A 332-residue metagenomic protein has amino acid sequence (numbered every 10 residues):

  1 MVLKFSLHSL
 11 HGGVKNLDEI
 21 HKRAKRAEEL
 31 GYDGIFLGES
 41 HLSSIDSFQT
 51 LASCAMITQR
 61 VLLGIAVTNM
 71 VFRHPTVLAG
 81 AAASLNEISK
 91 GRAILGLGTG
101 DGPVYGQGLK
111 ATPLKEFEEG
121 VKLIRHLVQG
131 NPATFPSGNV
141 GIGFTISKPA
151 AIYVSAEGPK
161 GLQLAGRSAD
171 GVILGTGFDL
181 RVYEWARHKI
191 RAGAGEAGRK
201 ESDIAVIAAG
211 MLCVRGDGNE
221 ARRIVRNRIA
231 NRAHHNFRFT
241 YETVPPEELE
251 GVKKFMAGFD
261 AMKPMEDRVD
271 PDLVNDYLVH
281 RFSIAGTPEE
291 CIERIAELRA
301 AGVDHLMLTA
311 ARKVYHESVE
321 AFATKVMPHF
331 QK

Functional and structural regions predicted by a protein language model:
M1-I65: N-terminal beta1-alpha1-beta2 module of alpha/beta enzyme domains
L3-S9, I35-L37, L63-A66, A93-L97 (+4 more regions): Hydrophobic faces of well-ordered beta-strands that scaffold small-molecule active sites in alpha/beta enzyme cores
K4-D18, T68-P75, I146-E157, L212-R215 (+1 more regions): Active-site mouth loops of central-metabolism enzymes
K15-A27, L78-A81, A156-R167, V225 (+1 more regions): Short, acidic/polar
G31, C54, L85, I124 (+5 more regions): Conserved, mostly hydrophobic/aromatic
G34-I57, N69, D101-V104, T176-L180 (+1 more regions): Glycine-rich, proline-tolerant flexible connector loops at the mouths of alpha/beta enzymes
F48-T68, F72, L123, L127 (+1 more regions): Alpha-helix-loop-beta-strand connector modules within alpha/beta enzyme cores
K110-I142, Y183-A300, Q331-K332: An alpha-helical appendage that flanks or caps ligand/catalytic pockets
